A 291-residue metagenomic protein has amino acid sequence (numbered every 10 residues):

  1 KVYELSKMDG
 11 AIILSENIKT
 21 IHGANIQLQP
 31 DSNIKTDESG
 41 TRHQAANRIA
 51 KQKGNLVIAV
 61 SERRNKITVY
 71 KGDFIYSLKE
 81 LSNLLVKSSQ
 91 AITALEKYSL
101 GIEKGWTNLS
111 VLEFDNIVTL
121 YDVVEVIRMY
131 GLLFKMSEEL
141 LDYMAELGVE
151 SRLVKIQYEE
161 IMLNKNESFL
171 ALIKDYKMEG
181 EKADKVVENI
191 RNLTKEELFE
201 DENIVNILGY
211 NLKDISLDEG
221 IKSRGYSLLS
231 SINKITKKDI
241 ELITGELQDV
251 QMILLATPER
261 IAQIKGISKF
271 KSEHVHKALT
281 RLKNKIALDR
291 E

Functional and structural regions predicted by a protein language model:
K1-E197: Divalent-cation
N65, S110, I117, K155 (+4 more regions): Residue-level detector of alpha-helical recognition elements and their boundaries
L163-Q263, K269-E291: Long, highly charged, low-complexity intrinsically disordered interaction regions that mediate electrostatic DNA/RNA
